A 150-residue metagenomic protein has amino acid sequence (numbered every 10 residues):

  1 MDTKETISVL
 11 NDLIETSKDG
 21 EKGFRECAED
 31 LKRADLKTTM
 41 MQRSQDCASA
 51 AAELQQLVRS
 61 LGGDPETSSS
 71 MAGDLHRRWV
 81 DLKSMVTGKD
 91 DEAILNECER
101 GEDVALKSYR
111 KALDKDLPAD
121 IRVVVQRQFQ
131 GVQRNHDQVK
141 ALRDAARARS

Functional and structural regions predicted by a protein language model:
M1-S150: Amphipathic alpha-helical hairpins
